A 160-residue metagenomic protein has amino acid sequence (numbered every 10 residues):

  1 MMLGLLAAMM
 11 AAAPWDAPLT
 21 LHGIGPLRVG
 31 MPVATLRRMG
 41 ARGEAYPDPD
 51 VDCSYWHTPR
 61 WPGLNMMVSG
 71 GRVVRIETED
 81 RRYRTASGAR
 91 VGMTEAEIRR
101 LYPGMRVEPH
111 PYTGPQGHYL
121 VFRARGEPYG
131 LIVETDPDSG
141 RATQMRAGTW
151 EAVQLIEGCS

Functional and structural regions predicted by a protein language model:
M2-A11: Sec-dependent N-terminal signal peptides
A11-T20: Cleaved targeting-peptide boundary
A13, M31-G70, M93-R141, A147-G148: A cross-family detector of function-defining hotspots
T20-L27, R82-A89: Second-shell loop/turn segments in exported
R72-V74, Y83, V91, E95: A low-complexity, Ser/Thr/Gly/Pro-enriched, surface-exposed linker/loop concept that marks segments flanking
R82-Y83, M105, A152: Solvent-exposed loop/turn segments at secondary-structure junctions within structured extracellular/periplasmic domains
A147-S160: Short, low-complexity, Pro/Ser/Thr/Gly-rich segments in the mature regions of secreted, periplasmic
